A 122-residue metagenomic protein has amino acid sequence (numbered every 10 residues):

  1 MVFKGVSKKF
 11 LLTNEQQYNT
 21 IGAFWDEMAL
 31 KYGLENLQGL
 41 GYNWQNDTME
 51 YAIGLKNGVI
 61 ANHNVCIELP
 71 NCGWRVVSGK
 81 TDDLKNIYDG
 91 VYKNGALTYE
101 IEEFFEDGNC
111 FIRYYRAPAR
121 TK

Functional and structural regions predicted by a protein language model:
M1-K122: A solvent-exposed interaction/effector surface
